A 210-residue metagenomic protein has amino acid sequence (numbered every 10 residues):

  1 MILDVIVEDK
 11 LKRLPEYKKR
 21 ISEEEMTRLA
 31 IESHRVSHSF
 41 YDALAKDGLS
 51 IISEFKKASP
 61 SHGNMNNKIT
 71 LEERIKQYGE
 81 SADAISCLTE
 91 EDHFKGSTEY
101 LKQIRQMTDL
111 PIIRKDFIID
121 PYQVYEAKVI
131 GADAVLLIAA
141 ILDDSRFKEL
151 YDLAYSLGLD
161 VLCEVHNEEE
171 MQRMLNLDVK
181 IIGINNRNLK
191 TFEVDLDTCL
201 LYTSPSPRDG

Functional and structural regions predicted by a protein language model:
M1-L101, Q106-L110, I119, V161-L162 (+3 more regions): Conserved N-terminal beta1-alpha1 strand-loop-helix module at the mouth
A45, L101-Q106, K128, K148-Y155 (+1 more regions): Surface-exposed amphipathic alpha-helices with a cationic face
I85-S86, I112, V135, I182: Hydrophobic residues within beta-strands of alpha/beta enzymes
I104, I112, A127, M174 (+2 more regions): Hydrophobic alpha-helical segments that mediate membrane insertion or helix-helix packing
R114-D116: Short beta-strand elements of ligand-binding domains
I119-E193: Conserved anion-binding
Y202-G210: Single conserved hydrophobic/aromatic residue that forms the stacking wall/gate of nucleotide- or nucleobase-binding
